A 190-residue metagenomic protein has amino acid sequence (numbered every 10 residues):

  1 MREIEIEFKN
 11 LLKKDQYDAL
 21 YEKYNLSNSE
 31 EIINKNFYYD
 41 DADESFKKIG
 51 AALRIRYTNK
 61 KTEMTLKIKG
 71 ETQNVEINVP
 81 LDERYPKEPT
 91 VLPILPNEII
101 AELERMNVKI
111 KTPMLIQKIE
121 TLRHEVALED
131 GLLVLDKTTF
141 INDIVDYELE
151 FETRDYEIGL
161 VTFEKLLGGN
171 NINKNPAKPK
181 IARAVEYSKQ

Functional and structural regions predicted by a protein language model:
M1-Q190: Phosphate-end processing signature that detects enzymes handling 5′-triphosphorylated RNA and polyphosphate
